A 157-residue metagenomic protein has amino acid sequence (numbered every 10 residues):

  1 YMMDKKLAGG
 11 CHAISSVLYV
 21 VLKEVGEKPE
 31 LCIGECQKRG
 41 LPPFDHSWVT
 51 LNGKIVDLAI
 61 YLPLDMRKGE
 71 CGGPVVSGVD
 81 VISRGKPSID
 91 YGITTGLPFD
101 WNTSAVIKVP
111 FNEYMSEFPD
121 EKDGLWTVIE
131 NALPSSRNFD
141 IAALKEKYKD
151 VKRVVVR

Functional and structural regions predicted by a protein language model:
Y1-R157: A structural boundary/capping signal
